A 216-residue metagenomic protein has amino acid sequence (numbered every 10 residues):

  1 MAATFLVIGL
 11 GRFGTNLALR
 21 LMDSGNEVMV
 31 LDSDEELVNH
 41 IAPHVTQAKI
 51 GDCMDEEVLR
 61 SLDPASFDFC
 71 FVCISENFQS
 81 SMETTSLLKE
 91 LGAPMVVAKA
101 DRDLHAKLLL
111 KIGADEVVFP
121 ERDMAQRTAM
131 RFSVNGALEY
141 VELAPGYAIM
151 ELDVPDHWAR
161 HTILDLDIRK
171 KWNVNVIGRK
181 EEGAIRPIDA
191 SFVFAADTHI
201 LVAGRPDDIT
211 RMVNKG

Functional and structural regions predicted by a protein language model:
L6-V7, V72: Hydrophobic Val/Ile/Leu positions in short beta-strands of Rossmann-like dinucleotide-binding domains
I8, L31, W158-G216: Cytosolic Rossmann-like ligand/nucleotide-binding regulatory domains
G11, D34, R102, P206: Residues in the short beta-alpha loop(s) of Rossmann-like NAD(P)-binding domains
G14-T15: N-terminal Rossmann-fold NAD(P) dinucleotide-binding loop
L21: Aromatic pocket-lining residues of Rossmann-like dinucleotide-binding sites
E27-M29, V96: Short beta-strand element of Class I
H40-T128, D153, D208: Phosphate-bearing ligand-interacting subdomains that bind or position ATP/ADP/UDP/GDP/NAD(P) or nucleotide-linked
D103-L166, S191: Anionic-ligand binding region
